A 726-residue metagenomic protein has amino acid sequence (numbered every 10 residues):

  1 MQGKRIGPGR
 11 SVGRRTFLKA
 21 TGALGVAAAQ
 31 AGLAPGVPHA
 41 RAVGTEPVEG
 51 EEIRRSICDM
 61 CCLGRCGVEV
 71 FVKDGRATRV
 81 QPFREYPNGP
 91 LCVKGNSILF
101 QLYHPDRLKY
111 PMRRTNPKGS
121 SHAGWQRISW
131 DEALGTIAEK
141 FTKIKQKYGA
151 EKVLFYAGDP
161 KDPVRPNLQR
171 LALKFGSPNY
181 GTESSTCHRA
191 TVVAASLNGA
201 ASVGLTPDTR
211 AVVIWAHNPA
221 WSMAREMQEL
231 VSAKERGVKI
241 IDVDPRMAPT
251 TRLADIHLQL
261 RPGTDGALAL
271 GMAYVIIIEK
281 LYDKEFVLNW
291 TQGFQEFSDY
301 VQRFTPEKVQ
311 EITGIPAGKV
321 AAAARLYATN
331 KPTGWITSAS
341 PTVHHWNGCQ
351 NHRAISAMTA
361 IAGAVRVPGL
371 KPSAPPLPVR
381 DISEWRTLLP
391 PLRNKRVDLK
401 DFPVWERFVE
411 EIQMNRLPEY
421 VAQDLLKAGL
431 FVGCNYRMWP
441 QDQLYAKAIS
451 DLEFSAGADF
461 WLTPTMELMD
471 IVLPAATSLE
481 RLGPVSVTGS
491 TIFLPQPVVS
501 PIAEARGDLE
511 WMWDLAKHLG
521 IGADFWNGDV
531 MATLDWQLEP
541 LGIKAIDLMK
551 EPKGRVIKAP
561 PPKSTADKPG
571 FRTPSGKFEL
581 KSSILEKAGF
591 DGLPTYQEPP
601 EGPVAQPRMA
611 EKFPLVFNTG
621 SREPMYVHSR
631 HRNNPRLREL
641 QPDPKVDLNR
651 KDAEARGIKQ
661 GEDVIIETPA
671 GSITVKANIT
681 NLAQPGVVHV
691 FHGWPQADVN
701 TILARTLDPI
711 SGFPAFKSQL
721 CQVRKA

Functional and structural regions predicted by a protein language model:
Q2-L281, K308, P316-A317, L430-F431 (+2 more regions): N-terminal export/assembly segments and adjacent metallocofactor-ligating motifs of anaerobic energy-metabolism
Q2-R5, P166-D242, G266-L270, S356-E467 (+3 more regions): Extended redox/cofactor-interaction regions of prokaryotic respiratory oxidoreductases
R114-W130, L281-A317, V499-S575, E579 (+2 more regions): N-terminal leader/propeptide and maturation segments of large enzyme subunits in energy/redox metabolism and hydrolases
V153-K161, I312-I315, S338-H345, L377-P378 (+2 more regions): Conserved short loop/turn motifs at secondary-structure junctions
D159, W290-T291, Y327, P372-I382 (+1 more regions): A glycine-rich phosphate-binding loop feature that marks nucleotide/adenosyl-phosphate handling sites
D255-L260, T491-P501: Short beta-alpha connecting loops at secondary-structure transitions that line or flank enzyme active sites
M272, Q292-Q413: Active-site phosphate/pyrophosphate-binding segments
H345, D508-P552, K612, N634-D647 (+1 more regions): Long, contiguous, secondary-structure-rich segments that constitute the structural scaffold of globular domains
